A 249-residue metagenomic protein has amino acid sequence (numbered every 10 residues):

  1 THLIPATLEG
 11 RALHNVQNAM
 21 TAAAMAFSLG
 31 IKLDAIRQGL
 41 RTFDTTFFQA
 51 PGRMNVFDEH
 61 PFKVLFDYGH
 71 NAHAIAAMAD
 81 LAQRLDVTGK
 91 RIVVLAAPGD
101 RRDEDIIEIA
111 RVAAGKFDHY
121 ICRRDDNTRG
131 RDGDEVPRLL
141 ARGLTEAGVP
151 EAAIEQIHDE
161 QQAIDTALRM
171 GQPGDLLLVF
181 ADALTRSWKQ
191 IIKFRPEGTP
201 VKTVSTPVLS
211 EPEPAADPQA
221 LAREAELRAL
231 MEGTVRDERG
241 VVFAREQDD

Functional and structural regions predicted by a protein language model:
T1-H2, R53: Acidic-glycine-rich active-site phosphate/pyrophosphate-binding loop
P5-A6: Flexible glycine/proline-enriched surface loops and loop-helix/loop-strand junctions
E9-H14, T21-D34, Q38-D249: ATP-dependent carboxylate-amine ligase
